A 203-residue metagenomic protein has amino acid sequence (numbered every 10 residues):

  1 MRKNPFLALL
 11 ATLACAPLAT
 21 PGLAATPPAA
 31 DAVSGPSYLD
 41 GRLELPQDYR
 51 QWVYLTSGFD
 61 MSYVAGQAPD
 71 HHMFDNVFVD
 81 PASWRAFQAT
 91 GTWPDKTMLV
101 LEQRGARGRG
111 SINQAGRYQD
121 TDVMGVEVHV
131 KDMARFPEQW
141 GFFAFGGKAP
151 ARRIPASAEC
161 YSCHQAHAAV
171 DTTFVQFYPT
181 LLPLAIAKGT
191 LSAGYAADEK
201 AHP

Functional and structural regions predicted by a protein language model:
M1-N4: Positively charged n-region of N-terminal signal peptides that target proteins for export
A8-T20: Bacterial N-terminal signal peptides
G22-A25: Boundary at the C-terminal end of the N-terminal hydrophobic targeting segment
P27-D31, G35-P36, L45-V53, S57-S62 (+2 more regions): Sequence context surrounding c-type heme c attachment/ligation sites in exported
A68: N-proximal, solvent-exposed segments at the start of the mature chain
H72-W84: Short, structured beta-strand/loop micro-motifs enriched in basic residues and often containing a Trp
